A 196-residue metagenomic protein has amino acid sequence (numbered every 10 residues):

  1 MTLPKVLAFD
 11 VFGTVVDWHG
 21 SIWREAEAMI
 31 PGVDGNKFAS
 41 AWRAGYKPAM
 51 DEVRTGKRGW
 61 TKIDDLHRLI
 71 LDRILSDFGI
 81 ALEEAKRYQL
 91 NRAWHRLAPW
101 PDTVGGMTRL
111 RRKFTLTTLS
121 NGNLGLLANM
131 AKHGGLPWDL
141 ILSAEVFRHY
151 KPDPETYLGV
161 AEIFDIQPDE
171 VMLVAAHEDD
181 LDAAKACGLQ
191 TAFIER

Functional and structural regions predicted by a protein language model:
T2-P101: N-terminal helical cap/lid subdomain that shapes the substrate entry/recognition surface in HAD-like hydrolases
V15, L119, H149, L173-V174: Conserved SAM-binding loop
A39-R43, P137-H149: A short, structured active-site edge motif that brings together acidic residues
E83, P137-L140, Q167-V171: Short acidic capping loops at alpha-helix termini that bridge into adjacent secondary structure
E84-H133, I141-A144: Substrate-recognition element of Asp-dependent hydrolases with the DxDx(T/V) motif
M107-R112, A161, L181-K185: Surface-exposed amphipathic alpha-helices with a cationic face
Y150-D179: Conserved Lys-Pro-Asp/Glu-containing loop-to-beta segment of HAD-superfamily phosphomonoesterases, centered on
E170-R196: Acidic, Mg2+-coordinating phosphoryl-transfer loop and its flanking beta/alpha structural elements, shared across
